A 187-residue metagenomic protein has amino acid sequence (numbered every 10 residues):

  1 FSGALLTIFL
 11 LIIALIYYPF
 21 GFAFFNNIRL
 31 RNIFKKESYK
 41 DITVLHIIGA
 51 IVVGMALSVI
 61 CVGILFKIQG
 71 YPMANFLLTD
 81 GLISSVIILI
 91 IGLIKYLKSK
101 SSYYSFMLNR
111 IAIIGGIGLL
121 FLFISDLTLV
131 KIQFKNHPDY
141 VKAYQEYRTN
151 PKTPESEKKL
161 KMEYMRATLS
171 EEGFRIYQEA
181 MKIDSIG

Functional and structural regions predicted by a protein language model:
S2-N26: Selected alpha-helical membrane-embedding segments in polytopic membrane proteins
A4-I8, I12, S58-L97: Membrane-embedded alpha-helical segments of integral membrane proteins
A4-I8, Y39-V53, Y71-L82, S102-N109: Membrane-water interface of alpha-helical transmembrane segments
F20-I42, I90-F106: Cytoplasmic membrane-interface regions of multi-pass membrane proteins
N26-I68: Hydrophobic alpha-helical segments
Y103-L129: Internal/C-terminal transmembrane anchor helices
T128-T153: Alpha-helical transmembrane signal-anchor/signal-peptide segments
K152-G187: Soluble catalytic regions of membrane-associated enzymes that act on cell-envelope and secretory-pathway components
